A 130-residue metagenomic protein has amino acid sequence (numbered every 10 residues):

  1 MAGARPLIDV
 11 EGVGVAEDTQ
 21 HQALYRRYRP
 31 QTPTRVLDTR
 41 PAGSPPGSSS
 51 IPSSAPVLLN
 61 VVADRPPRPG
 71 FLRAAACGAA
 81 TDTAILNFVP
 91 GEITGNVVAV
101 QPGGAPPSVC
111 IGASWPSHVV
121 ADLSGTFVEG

Functional and structural regions predicted by a protein language model:
M1-G130: Short edge beta-strands and adjacent beta->alpha junctions
